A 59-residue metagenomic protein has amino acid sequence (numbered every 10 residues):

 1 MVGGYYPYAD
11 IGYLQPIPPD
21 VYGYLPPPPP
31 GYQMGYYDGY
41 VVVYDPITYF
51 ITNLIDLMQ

Functional and structural regions predicted by a protein language model:
M1-Q59: Low-complexity segments
